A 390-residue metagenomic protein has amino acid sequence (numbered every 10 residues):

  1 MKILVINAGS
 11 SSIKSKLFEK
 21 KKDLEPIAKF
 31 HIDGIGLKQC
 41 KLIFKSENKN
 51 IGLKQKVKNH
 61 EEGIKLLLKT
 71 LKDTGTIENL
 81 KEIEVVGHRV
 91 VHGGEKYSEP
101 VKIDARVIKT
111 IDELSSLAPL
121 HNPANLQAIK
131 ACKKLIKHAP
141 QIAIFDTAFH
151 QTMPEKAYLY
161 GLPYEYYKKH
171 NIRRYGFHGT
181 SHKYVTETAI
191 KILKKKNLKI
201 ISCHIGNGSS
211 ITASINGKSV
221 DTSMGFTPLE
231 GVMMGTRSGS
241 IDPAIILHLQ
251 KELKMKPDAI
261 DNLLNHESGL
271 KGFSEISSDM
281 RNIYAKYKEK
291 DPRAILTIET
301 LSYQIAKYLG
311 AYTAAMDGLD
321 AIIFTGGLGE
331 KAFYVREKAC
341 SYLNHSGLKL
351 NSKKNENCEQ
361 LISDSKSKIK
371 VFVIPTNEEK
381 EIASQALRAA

Functional and structural regions predicted by a protein language model:
M1-L4: Extreme N-terminal starter segment of soluble prokaryotic enzymes
S12-K58: Short glycine-rich, Thr/Ser-proximal phosphate-binding strand/loop in the N-terminal lobe of ATP-dependent enzymes
T70-E84, A189-K194, L309-D320: Phosphate/pyrophosphate-binding loops at sites that engage ATP/ADP/AMP, CoA/4′-phosphopantetheine, polyphosphate
L71, G75-H121, P140-I142, A148-A157: Short beta-strand-loop/turn "lid" adjacent to the catalytic site in phosphate-handling enzymes
F149-Q250: Glycine-rich phosphate-binding loop of actin/hexokinase-like ATP-binding domains
G206, D320-L343: Glycine-rich phosphate-binding loops at beta-strand->alpha-helix junctions
N262, G269-F273, M280-A315: Adenine-nucleotide phosphate-binding core of ATP-dependent small-molecule kinases
F333, E337-E378: Conserved phosphate-binding/catalytic loops in two-lobed NTP-binding clefts
